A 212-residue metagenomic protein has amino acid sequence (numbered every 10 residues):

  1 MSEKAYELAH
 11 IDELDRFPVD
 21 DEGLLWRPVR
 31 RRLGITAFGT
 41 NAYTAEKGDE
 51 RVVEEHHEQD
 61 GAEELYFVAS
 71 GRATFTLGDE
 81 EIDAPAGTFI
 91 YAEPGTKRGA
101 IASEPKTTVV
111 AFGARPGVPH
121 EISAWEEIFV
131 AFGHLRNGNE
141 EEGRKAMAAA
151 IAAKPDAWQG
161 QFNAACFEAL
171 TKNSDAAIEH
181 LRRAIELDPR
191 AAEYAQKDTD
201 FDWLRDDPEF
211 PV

Functional and structural regions predicted by a protein language model:
M1-H56: A short, N-terminal "cap"/entry segment at the start of jelly-roll beta-barrel domains of the cupin/DSBH fold
E58-F75: Short, conserved beta-strand element in jelly-roll/cupin
D79-P94: Short acidic-glycine-tyrosine-enriched beta hairpin
E104-H120: A short hydrophobic beta-strand segment most commonly corresponding to one strand of the jelly-roll/cupin
A124, W158-Q159, A192-E193: Helix-start (N-cap) detector for alpha-helical repeat units in TPR-like alpha-solenoids, especially tetratricopeptide
